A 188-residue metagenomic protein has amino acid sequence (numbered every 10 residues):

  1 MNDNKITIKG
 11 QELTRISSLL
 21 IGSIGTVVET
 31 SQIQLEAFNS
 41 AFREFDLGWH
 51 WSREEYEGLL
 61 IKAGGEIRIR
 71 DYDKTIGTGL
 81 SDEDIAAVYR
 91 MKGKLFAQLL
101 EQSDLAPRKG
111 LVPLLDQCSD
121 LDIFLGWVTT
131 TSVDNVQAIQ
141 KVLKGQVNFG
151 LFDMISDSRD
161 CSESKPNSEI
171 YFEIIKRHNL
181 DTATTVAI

Functional and structural regions predicted by a protein language model:
D3-K109, Q117-L121: N-terminal helical cap/lid subdomain that shapes the substrate entry/recognition surface in HAD-like hydrolases
L13, L121-I123, H178-T184: Glycine-rich phosphate-binding loop signature in dinucleotide/nucleotide-binding domains
S31-Q32, A63, T130-V133, S168: Alpha-helix N-cap/helix-start capping motif
F38, L111-L143: Substrate-recognition element of Asp-dependent hydrolases with the DxDx(T/V) motif
P107, V128, E163: Residue-level marker of regulatory loop/turn positions in helix-turn-helix DNA-binding domains and in histidine
G110-L114, I170-E173: Well-ordered alpha-helical segments embedded in enzymatic catalytic cores
S132-I188: Substrate-recognition "cap/lid" segment bordering the active-site pocket of phosphatases
